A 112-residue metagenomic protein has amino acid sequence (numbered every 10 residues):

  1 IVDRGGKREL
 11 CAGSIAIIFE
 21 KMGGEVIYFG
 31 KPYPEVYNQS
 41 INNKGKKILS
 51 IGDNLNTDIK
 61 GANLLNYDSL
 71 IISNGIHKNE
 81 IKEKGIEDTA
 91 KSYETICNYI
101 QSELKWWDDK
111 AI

Functional and structural regions predicted by a protein language model:
I1-I112: Asp-based, Mg2+/Mn2+-dependent phosphohydrolase catalytic module
